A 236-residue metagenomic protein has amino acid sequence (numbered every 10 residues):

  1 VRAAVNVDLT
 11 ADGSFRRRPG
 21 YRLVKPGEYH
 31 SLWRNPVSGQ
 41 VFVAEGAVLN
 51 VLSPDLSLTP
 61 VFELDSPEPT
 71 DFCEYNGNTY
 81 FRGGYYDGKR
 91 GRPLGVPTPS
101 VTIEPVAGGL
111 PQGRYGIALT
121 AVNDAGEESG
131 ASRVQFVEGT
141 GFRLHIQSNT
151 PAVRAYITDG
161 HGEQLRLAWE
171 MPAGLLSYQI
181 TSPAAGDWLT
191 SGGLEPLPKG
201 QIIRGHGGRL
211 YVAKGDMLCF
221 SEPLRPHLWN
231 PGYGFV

Functional and structural regions predicted by a protein language model:
V1-Q40: N-terminal low-complexity, intrinsically disordered "leader/linker" segments enriched in small/polar and basic residues
K25, D55-G208, V212-D216, F220-R225 (+1 more regions): Disordered, low-complexity "stalk" and linker segments at domain junctions of extracellular and cell-surface proteins
S31, Q40-V41, D71, I202: Short, surface-exposed charged micro-motifs
A44: Segments forming glycine/polar-rich beta-alpha architectures that bind adenosine-containing cofactors
N50-V51: Short, surface-exposed beta-strand/strand-loop-strand elements in extracellular ectodomains
